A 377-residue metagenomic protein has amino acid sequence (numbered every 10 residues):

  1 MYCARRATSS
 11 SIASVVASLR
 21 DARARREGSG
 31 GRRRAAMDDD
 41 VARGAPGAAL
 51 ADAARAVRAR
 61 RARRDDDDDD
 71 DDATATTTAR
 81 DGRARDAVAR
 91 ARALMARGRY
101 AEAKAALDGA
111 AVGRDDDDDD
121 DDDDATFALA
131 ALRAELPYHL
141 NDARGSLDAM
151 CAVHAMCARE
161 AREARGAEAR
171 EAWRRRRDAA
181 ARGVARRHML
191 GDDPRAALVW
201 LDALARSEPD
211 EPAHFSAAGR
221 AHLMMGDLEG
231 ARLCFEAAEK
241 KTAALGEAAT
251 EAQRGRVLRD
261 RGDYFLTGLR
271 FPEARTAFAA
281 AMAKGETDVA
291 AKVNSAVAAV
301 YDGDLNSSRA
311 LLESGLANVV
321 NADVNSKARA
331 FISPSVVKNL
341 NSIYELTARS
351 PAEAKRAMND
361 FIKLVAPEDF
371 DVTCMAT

Functional and structural regions predicted by a protein language model:
A53, A79, M95, Y100 (+10 more regions): Inward-facing hydrophobic residues that define packing positions of alpha-helical scaffold repeats
G82-R85, A89, A128, L132 (+10 more regions): "A position-specific structural signal for the A-helix of alpha-solenoid helical repeats
A84, D120-D123, F127, E171-D178 (+4 more regions): Start-of-helix signal in alpha-solenoid helical-repeat scaffolds, especially tetratricopeptide repeats
G113-T126, M156-R175, A203-E208, K241-E251 (+1 more regions): Flexible helix-coil transition and linker loops at the boundaries of alpha-helical arrays
E236-K240, G246-T377: Structured C-terminal portions of repeat-based eukaryotic scaffold domains
